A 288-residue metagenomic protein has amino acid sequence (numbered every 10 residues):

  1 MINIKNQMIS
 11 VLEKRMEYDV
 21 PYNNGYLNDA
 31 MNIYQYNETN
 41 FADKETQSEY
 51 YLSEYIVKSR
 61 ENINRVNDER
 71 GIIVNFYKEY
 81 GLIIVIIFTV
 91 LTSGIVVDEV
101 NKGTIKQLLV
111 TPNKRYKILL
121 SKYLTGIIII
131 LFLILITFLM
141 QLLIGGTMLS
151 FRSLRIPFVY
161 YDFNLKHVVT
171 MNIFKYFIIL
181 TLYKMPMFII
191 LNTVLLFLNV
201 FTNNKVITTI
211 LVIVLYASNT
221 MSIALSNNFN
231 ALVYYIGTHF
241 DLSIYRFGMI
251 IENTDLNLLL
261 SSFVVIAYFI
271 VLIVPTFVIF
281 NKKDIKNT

Functional and structural regions predicted by a protein language model:
M1-E69: Long, solvent-exposed extracytoplasmic domains/loops
E54-V97, L120-N192, L196, V200 (+2 more regions): Secretory targeting signals
N101-Y123: Interfacial "coupling" helices/loops that link adjacent transmembrane helices in transporter permeases
K122, V212-I213, V265: Residue-level recognition of transmembrane alpha-helices in multi-pass small-molecule transporters/permeases
G126, F138, I213-A217, F269: Residue-level recognition of pore/gate-forming positions within transmembrane alpha-helices of multi-pass
L142-L154, N204, N228, L232 (+1 more regions): Transmembrane helix-loop junctions in multipass membrane proteins, especially transporters and channels
F197-F201, I266-T288: Junction motif at the cytosolic side of a transmembrane helix
T202-I236: Transmembrane helix segments
